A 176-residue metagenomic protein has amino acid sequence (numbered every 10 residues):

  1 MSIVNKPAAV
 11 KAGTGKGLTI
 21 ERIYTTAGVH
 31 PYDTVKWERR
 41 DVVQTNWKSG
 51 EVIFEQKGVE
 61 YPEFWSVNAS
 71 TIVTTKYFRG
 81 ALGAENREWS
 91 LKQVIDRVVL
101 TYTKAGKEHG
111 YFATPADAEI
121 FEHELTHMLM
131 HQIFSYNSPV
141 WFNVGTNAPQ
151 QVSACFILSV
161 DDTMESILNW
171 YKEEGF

Functional and structural regions predicted by a protein language model:
M1-F176: Extended catalytic cores of very large enzyme megasubunits
